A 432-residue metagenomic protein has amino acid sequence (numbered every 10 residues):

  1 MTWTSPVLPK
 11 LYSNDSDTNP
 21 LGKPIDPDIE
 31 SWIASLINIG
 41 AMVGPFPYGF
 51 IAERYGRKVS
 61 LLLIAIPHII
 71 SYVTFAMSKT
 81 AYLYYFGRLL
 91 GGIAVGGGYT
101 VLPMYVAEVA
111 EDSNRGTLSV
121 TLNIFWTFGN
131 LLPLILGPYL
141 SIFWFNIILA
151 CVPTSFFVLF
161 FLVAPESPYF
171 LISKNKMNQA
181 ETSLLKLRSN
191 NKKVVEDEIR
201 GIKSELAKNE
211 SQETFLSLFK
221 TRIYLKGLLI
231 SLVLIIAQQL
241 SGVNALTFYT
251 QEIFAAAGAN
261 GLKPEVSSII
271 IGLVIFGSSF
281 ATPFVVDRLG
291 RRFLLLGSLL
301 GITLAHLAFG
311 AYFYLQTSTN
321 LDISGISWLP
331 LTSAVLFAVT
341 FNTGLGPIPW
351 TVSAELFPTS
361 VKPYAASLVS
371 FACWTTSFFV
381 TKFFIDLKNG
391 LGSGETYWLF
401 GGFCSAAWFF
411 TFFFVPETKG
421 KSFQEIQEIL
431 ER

Functional and structural regions predicted by a protein language model:
M1-Q179, L185, A207-R432: Transmembrane-helix signature of 12-pass secondary carriers
R188-S189: Short helix/loop segments within enzyme catalytic domains that coordinate or immediately flank catalytic cofactors
K192-A207: Short, well-structured alpha-helical segments
